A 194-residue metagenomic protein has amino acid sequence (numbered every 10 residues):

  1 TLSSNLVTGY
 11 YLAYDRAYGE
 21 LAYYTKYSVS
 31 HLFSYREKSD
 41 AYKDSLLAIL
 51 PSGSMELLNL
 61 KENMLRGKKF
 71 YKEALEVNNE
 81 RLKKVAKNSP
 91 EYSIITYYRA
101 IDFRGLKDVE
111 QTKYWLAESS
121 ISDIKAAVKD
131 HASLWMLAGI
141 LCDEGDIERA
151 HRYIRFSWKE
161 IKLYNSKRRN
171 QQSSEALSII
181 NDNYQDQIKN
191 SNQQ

Functional and structural regions predicted by a protein language model:
T1-N190: A "functional boundary" signal
N192-Q194: Selective recognition of signaling/oligomerization transmembrane alpha-helices
